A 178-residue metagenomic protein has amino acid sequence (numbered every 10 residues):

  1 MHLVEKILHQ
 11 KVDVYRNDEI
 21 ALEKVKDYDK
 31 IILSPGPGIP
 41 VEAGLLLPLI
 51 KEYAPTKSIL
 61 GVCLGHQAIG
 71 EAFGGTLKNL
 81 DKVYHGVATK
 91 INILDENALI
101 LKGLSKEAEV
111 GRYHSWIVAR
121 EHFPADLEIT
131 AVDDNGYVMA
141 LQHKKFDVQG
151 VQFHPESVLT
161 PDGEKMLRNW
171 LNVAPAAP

Functional and structural regions predicted by a protein language model:
M1-K57, L64, P161-P178: N-terminal beta1-alpha1 cap of cysteine-dependent amidohydrolase-like domains
L49-L60, E71-V148, F153, V158-P161 (+1 more regions): Pocket-forming structural segment of enzyme catalytic cores
